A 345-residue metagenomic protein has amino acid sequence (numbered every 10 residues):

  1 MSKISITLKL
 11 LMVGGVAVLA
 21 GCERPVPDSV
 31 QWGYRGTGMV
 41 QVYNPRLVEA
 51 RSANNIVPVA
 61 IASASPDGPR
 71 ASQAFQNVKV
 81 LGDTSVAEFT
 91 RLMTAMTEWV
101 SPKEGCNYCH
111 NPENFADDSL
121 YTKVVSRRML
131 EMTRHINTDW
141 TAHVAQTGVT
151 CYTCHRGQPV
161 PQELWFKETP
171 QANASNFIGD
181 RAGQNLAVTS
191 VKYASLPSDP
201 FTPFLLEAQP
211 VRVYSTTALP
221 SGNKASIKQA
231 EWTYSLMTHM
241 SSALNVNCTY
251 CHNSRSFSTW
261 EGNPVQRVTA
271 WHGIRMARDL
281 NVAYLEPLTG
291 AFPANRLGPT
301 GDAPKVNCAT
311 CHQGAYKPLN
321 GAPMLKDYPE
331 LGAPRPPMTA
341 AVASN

Functional and structural regions predicted by a protein language model:
S2-Y108, E113-N345: N-terminal export/targeting leaders of redox proteins
